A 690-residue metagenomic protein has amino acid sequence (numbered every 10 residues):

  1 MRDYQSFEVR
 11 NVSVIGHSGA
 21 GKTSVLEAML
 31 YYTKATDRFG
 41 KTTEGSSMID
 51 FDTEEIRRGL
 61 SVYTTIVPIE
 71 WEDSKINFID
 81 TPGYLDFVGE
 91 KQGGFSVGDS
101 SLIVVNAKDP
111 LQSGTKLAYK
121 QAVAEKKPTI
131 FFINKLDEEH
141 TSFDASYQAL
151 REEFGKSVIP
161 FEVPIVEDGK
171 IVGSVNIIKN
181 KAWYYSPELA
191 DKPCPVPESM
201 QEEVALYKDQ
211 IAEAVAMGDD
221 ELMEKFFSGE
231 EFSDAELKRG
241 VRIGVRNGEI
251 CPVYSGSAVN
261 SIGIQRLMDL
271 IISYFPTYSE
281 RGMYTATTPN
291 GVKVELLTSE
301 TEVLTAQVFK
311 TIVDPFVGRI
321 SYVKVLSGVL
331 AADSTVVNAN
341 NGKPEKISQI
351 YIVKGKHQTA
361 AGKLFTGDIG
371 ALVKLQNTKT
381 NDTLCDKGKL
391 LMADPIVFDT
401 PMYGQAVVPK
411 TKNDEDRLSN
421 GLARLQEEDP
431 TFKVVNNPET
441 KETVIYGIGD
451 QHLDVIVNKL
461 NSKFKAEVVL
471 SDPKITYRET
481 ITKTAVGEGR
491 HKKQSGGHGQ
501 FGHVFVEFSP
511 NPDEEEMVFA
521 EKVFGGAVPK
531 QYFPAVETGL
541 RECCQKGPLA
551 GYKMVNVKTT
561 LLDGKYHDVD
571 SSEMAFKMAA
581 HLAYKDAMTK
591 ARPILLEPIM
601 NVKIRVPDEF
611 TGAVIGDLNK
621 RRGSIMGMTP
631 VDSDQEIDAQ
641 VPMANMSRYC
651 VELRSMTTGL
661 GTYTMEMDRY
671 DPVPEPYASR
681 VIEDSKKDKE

Functional and structural regions predicted by a protein language model:
M1-E690: Structural and coupling elements of P-loop NTPases
